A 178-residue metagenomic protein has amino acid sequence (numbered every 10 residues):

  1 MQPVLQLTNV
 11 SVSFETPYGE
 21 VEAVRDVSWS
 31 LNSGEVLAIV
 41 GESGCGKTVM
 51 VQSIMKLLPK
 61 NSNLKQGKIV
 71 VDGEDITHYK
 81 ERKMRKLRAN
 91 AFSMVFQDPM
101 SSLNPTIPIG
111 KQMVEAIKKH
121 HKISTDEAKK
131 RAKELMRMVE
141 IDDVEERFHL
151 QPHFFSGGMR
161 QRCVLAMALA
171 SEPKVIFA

Functional and structural regions predicted by a protein language model:
M1-V4, S13-D26, L57-N63, K80-K83 (+2 more regions): A short, flexible loop at the N-terminus of ABC-type nucleotide-binding domains that lies
V40-G41: The feature captures the beta-strand-to-loop junction immediately N-terminal to the Walker
N63-D75: Conserved ABC transporter NBD signature motif
D75, E127-E146: Conserved ABC ATPase "signature" region
I76-S93, K119: ABC ATPase NBD coupling module
M113, L165: Hydrophobic anchor residue at the start of the ABC signature
A170-K174: A short, proline-enriched helix->beta-strand linker immediately N-terminal to the Walker B motif in ABC-type P-loop
